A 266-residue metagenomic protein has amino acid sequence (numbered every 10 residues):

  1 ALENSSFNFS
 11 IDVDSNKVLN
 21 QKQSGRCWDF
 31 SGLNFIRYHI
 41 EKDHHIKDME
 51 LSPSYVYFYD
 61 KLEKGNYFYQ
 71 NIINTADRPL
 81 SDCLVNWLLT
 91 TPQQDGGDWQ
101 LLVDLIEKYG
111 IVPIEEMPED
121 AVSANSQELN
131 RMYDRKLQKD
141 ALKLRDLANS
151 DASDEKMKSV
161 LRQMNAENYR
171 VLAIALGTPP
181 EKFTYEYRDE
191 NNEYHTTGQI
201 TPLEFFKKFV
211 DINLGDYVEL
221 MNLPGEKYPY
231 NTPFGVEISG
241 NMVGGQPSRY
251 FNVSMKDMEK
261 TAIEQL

Functional and structural regions predicted by a protein language model:
A1-S24, D29-L266: Structured alpha-helical subdomains that flank or immediately precede key functional sites
